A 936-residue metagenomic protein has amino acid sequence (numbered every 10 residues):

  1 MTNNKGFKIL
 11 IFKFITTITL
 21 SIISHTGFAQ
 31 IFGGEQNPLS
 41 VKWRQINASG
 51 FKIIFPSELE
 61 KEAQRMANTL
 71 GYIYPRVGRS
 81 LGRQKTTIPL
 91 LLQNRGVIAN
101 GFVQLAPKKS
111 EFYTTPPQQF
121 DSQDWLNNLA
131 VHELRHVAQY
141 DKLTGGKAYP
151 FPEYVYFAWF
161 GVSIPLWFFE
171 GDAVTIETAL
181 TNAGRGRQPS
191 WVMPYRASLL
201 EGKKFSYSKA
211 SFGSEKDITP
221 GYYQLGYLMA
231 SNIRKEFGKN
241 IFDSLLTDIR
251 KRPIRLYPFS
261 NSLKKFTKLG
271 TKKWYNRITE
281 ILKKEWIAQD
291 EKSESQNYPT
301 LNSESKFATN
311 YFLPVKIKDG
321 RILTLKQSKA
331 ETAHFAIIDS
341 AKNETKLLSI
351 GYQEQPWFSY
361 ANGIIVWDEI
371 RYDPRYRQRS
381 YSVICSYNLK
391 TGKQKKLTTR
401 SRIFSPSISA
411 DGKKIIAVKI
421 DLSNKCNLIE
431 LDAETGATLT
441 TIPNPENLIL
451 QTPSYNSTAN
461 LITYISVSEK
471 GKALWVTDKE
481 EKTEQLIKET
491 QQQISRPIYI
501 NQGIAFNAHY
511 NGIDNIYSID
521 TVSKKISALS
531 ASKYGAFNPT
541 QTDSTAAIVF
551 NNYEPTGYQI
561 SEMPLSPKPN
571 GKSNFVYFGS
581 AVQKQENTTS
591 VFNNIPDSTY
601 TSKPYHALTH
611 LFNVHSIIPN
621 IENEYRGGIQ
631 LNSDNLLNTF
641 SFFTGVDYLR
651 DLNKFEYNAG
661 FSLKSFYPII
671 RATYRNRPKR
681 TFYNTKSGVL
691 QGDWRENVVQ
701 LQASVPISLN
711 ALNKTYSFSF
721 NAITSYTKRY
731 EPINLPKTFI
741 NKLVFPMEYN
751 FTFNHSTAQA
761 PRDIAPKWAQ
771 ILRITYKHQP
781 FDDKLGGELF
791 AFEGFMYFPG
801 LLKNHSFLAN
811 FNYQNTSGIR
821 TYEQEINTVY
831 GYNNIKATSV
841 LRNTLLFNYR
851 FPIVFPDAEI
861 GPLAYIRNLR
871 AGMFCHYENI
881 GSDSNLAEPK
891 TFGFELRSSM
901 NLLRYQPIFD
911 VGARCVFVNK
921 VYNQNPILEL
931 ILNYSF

Functional and structural regions predicted by a protein language model:
A29-W159, P165: Juxtacatalytic substrate-recognition/specificity segment
G33-P38, P107, D124-L129, V137 (+4 more regions): Acidic/His/Gly-enriched intrinsically disordered linker/tail segments that often contain short helix/coil "MoRF-like"
G34-N37, K42-Q45, L245-T247, K251-W357 (+2 more regions): Beta/coil-rich, acidic/histidine-enriched accessory regions frequently appended to metallopeptidases
G186, F307-T309, K326-F335, I350-Q355 (+10 more regions): A flexible loop/linker signature enriched in serine peptidases of the S9 family
P374, K533, F537, P555-G557 (+4 more regions): Outer-membrane beta-barrel translocator/channel fold
A508, Q559, P564-R671, N741-K767: Outer-membrane beta-barrel initiation region
S687-V689, K737-L869, G881, L932: C-terminal outer-membrane beta-barrel translocator/porin domains of Gram-negative envelope proteins and their
F751, L845-F847, F894-L896, N925-F936: Outer-membrane beta-barrel "beta-signal"
